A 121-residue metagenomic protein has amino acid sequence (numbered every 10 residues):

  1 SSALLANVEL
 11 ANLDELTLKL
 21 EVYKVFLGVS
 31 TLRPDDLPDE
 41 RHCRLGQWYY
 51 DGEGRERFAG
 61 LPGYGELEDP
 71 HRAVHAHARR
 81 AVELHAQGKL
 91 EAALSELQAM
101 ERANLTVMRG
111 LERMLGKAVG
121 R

Functional and structural regions predicted by a protein language model:
S1-R121: N-terminal membrane-sensor/transducer module of prokaryotic signaling receptors
